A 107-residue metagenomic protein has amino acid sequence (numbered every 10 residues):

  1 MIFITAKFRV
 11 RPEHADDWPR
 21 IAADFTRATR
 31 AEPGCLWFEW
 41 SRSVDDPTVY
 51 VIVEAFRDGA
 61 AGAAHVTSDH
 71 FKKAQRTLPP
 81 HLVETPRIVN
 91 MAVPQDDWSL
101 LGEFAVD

Functional and structural regions predicted by a protein language model:
M1-I2, D16-D17, P33-G34: Short, flexible segments with low predicted structural confidence
I2-R9, E39-V66, A92: Short, well-ordered beta-strand segments in beta-rich or mixed alpha/beta enzyme and ligand-binding folds
K7, I21, F25, F104-D107: N-terminal/domain-start segments enriched in small and hydrophobic, helix-friendly residues, covering either
V10-W18: Short, surface-exposed ligand-recognition loops at beta-strand->loop->(often short) alpha-helix junctions that present
D17, L36-E39, D97: Residues in intrinsically disordered, low-complexity segments of regulatory proteins
D24-L36, A55-N90: An amphipathic, aromatic/His-enriched active-site/gating alpha helix that lines ligand/cofactor pockets
S41-T48, R76-D107: Glycine-rich beta-strand-turn "strand-cap" elements at beta-sheet edges
